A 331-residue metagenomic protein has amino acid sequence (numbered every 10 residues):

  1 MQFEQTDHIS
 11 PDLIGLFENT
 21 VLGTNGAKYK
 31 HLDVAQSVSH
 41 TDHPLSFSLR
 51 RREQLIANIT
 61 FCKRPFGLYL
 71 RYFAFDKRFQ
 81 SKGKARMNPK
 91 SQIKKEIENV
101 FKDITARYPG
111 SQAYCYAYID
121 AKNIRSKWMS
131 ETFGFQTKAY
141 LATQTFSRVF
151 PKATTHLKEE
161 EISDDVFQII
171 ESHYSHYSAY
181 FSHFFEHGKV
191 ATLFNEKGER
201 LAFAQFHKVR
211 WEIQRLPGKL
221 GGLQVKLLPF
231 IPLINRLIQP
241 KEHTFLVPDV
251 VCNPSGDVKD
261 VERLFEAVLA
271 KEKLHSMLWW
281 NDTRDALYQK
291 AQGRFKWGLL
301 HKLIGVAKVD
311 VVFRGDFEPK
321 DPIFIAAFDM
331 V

Functional and structural regions predicted by a protein language model:
Q2-I56, E131-T244: Amide-forming acyltransferase catalytic core, primarily the GNAT-like/NAT-type and related acyltransferase folds
P44, A106-Q112, K271-M277: Short, high-confidence coil segments that cap the C-terminus of an alpha-helix and link into the following beta-strand
K63-P65, K208-V209: A short acidic/small-residue loop/turn micro-motif
S81-A106, G256-A270: Conserved acetyl-CoA-binding loop-helix of GNAT-fold acetyltransferases
F101, T105-Y118, R125: Membrane-interface helix-loop-helix junctions at boundaries between adjacent transmembrane segments
A117-T155, Q205-V331: Active-site/acyl-donor-binding loops of N-acyltransferases
